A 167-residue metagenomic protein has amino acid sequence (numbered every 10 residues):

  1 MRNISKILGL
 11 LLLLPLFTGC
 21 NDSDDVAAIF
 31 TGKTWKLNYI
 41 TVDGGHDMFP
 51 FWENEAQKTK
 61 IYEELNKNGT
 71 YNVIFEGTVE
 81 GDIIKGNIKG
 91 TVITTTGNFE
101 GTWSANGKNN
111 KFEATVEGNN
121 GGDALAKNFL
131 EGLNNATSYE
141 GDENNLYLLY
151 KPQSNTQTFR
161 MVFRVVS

Functional and structural regions predicted by a protein language model:
M1-I7: Positively charged n-region of N-terminal signal peptides that target proteins for export
G9-L12: Outer/extracellular conduits and scaffolds centered on Gram-negative outer-membrane beta-barrels
P15-G19: C-terminal motif of bacterial Sec signal peptides marking the signal peptidase cleavage site
C20-S167: Lipid interaction determinants
